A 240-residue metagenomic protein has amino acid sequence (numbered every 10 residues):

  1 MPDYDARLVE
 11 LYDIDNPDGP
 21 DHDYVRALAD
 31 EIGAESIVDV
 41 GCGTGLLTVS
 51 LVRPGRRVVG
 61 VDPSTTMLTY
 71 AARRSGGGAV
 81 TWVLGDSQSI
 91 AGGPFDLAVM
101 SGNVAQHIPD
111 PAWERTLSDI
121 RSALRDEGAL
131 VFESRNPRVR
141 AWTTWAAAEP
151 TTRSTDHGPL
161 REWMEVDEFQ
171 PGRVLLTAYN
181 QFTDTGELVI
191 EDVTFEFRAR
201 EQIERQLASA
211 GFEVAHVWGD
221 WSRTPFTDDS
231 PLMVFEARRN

Functional and structural regions predicted by a protein language model:
M1-E35: Conserved class I S-adenosyl-L-methionine
G41-G43: Class I SAM-dependent methyltransferase "Motif I" SAM/SAH-binding loop
G45-S89: Class I SAM-dependent methyltransferase SAM/SAH-binding core
I90-L97: A short acidic, Gly/Pro-enriched loop at the edge of an enzyme's catalytic core that lines a small-molecule cofactor
S101-N103: Residues lining the SAM
E114-D126: A short glycine-rich, Lys/Arg-flanked "PGG" loop and its adjoining helix->strand segment in the class I
V131-R205: SAM-dependent methyltransferase
R198-N240: C-terminal lobe and adjacent flexible extensions of AdoMet/dcAdoMet transferase-like proteins
